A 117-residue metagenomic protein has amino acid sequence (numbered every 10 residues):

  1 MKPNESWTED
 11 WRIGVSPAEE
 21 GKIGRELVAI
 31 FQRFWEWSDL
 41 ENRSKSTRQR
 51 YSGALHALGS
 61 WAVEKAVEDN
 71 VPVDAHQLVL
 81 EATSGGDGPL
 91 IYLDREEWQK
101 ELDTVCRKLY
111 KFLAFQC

Functional and structural regions predicted by a protein language model:
M1-C117: Charge-rich, intrinsically disordered N-terminal extensions that act as flexible nucleic-acid engagement or regulatory
